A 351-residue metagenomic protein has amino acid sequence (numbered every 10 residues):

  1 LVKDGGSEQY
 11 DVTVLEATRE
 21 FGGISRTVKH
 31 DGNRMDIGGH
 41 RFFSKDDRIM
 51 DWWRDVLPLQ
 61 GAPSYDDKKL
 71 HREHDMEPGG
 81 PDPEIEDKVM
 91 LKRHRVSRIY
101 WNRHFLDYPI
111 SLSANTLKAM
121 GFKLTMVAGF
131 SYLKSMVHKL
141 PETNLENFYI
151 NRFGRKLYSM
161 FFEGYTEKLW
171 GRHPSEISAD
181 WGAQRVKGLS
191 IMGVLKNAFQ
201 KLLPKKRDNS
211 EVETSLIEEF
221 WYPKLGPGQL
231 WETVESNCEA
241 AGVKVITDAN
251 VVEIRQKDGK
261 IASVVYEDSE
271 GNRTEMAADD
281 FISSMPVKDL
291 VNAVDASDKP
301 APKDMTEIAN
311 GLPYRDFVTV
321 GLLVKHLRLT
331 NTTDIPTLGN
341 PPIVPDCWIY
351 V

Functional and structural regions predicted by a protein language model:
V2-K29: Glycine-rich FAD pyrophosphate-binding loop
V2-Q9, L59-S64, S269: Alpha-helix termini
I24-V28, S111-S113, I335: Short aromatic-enriched loop/helix-cap "lid" or pocket-rim segments at secondary-structure transitions that line
D31-M136, K187: Dinucleotide-binding Rossmann-like beta1-alpha1 core, especially the glycine-rich loop that anchors the ADP
S113-T116, M120-K257, A262, D268-S269 (+1 more regions): Active-site/ligand-binding neighborhood in enzyme catalytic cores
P223, A249-V351: Mid-domain catalytic core of redox enzymes that form a hydrophobic substrate pocket/lid adjacent to a catalytic redox
